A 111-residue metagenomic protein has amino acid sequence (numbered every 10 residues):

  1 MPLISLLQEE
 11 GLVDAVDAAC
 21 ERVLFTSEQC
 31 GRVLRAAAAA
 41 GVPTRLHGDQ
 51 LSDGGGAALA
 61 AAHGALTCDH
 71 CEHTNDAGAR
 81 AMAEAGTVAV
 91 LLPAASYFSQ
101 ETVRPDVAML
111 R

Functional and structural regions predicted by a protein language model:
M1-G55: Metal-coordinating catalytic core of metallo-dependent amide/deamination hydrolases
P43-T44, D53-R111: Active-site-adjacent C-terminal substructures of enzyme catalytic domains
